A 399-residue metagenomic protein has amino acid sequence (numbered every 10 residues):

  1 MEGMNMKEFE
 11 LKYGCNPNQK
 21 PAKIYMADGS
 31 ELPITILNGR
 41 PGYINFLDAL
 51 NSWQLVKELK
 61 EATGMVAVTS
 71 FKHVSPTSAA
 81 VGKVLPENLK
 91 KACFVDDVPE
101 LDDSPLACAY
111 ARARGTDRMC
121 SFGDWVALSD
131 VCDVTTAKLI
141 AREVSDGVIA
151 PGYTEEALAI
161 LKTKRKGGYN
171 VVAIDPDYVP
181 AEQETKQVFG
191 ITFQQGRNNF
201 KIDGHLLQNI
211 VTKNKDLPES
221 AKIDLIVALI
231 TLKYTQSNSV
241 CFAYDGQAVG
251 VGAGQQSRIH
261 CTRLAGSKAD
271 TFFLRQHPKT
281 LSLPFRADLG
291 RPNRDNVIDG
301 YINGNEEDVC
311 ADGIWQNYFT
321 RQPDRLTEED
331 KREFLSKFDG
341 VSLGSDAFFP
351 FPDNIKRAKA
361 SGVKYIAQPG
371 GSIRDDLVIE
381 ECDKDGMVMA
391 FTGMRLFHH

Functional and structural regions predicted by a protein language model:
M1-L206, A221-S239: Active-site loops and adjacent core secondary-structure elements that bind or stabilize anionic groups
D28-R40, T116-F122, G196-K215, P292-I314 (+2 more regions): Gly-rich Lys/Arg/Thr-decorated short loops/hinges at beta-loop-alpha junctions or inter-strand turns that position
E58, Y234, T271-R275, A360 (+1 more regions): Conserved helix-loop functional segments at active or binding sites
A62-S70, V171-I174, S237-Y244, L274-F285 (+1 more regions): Flexible, glycine/charged-enriched surface loops at secondary-structure junctions
V66-A67, K72-A80, S239, Y244 (+3 more regions): Glycine-rich phosphate/pyrophosphate-binding loops and their adjacent beta-strand/loop elements at enzyme active sites
S75, C132, Y244-Q247, Q255 (+2 more regions): Active-site-proximal loop/turn and secondary-structure-junction residues that shape catalytic pockets, frequently
T77-M119, V249-F349: Glycine- and Gly-Pro-enriched alpha-helical subdomains that act as flexible, kink-prone "lid/hinge" or packing modules
D124, L128-S129, R142-V172, D177-V179 (+4 more regions): C-terminal binding/interaction regions
